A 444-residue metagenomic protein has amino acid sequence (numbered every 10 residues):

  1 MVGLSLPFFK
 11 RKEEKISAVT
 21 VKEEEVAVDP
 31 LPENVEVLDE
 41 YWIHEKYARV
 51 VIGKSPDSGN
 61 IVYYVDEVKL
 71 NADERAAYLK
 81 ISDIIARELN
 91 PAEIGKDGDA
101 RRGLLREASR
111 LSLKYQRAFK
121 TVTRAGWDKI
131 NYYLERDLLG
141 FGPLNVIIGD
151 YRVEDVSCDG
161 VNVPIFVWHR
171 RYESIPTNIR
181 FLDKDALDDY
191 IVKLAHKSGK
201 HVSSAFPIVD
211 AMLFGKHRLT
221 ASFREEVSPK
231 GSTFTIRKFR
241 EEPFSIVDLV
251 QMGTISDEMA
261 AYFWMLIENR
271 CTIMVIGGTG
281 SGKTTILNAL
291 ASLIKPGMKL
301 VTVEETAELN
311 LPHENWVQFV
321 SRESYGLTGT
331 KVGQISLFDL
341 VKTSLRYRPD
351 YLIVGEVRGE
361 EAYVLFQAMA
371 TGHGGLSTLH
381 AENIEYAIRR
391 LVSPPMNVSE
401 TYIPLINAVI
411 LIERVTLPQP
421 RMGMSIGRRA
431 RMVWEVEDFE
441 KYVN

Functional and structural regions predicted by a protein language model:
M1-S198, F214: N-terminal accessory targeting/assembly segments
Y41-H44, I52-P56, N145-D150, D155-G160 (+11 more regions): Replace "in large, NTP-powered and nucleic-acid-processing enzymes" with "in large, NTP-powered factors and other
K69-L70, N162-V163, Y172-E173, D183 (+10 more regions): Conserved nucleotide-binding/hydrolysis micro-motifs of P-loop NTPases
L139-D150, A195-D210, M298, M396-S399 (+1 more regions): Active-site phosphate-binding and catalytic loops of NTP-dependent enzymes
C158-T272, E314: P-loop NTP-binding catalytic core
Y262-T279, A289-V415: Switch/coupling sub-region of P-loop NTPases
K283: Conserved lysine of the Walker
A408-N444: Conserved P-loop NTPase
